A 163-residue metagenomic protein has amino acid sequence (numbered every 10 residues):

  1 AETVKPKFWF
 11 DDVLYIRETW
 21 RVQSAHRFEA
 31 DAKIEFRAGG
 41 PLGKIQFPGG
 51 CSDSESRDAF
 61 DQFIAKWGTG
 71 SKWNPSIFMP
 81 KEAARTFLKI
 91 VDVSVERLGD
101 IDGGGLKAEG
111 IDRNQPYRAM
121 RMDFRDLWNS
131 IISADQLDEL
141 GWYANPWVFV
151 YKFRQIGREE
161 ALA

Functional and structural regions predicted by a protein language model:
A1-A163: Secondary-structure transition motif
